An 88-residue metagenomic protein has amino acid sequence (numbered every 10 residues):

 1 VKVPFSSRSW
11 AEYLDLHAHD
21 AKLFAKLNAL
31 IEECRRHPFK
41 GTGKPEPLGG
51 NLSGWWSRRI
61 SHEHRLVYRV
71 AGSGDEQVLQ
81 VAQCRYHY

Functional and structural regions predicted by a protein language model:
K2, A11, D15-F24, R58-Y88: Enriched for short, Lys/Arg-rich terminal
R8: Short acidic (Asp/Glu) and glycine-rich catalytic loops that position anionic groups and cofactors
F24-E32: PIN-domain endoribonuclease scaffold, especially VapC-family toxins
N28, P47-L48, V81: Short, intrinsically disordered/low-complexity patches at protein termini and at juxtamembrane boundaries
E32-R59: A short, surface-exposed loop/turn module that caps and links secondary-structure elements
